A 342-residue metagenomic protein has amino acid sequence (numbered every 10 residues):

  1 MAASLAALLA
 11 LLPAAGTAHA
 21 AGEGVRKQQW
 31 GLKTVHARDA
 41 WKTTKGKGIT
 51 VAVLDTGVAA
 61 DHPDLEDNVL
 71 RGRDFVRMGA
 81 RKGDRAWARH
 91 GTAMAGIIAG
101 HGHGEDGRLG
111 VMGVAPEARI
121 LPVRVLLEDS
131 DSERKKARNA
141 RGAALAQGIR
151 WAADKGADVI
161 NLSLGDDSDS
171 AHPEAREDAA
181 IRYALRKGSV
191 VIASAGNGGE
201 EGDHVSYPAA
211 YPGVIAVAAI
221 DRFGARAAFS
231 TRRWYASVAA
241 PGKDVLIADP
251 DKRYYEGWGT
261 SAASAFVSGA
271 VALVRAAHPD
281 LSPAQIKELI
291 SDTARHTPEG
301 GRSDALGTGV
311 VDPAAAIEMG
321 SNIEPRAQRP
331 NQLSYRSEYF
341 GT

Functional and structural regions predicted by a protein language model:
A2-G48, P63-D64: Protease zymogen maturation seam
W41-V51, V58-R71, K82-R138, A225 (+2 more regions): Subtilisin-like serine protease catalytic core
K47-T50, P116-L121, D154-I160, R186-V191 (+1 more regions): Loop/turn elements at helix/coil->beta-strand transitions in domains of secreted/extracellular proteins
G57-A60, F75-R77, H103-G104, L126-S130 (+5 more regions): Solvent-exposed loop/turn segments at secondary-structure junctions within structured extracellular/periplasmic domains
V125, G242-V310: Hydrolase catalytic cores
E128-Y207, Y254-G257: Substrate-binding/access-modulating region of protease and related hydrolase catalytic domains
S194-G213, A218-Y235, I247-G259, E299-L306: Active-site-adjacent substrate-recognition loops and nearby beta-strands within hydrolase catalytic domains
A228, D280-T342: C-terminal subdomain of the subtilisin-like protease fold in secreted/lumenal serine endopeptidases
